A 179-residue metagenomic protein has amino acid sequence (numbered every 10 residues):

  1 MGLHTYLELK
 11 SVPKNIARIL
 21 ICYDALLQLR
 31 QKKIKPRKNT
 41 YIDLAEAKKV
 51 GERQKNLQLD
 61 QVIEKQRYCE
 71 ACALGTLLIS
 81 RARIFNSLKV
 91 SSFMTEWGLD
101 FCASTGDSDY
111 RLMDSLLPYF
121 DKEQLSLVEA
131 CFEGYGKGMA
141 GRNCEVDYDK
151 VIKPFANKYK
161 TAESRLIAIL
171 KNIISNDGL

Functional and structural regions predicted by a protein language model:
M1-E70, L78-L179: Domain-length accessory/inserted modules outside core catalytic folds
A73: Catalytic toxin/effector domains delivered as secreted proteins or via bacterial secretion systems
